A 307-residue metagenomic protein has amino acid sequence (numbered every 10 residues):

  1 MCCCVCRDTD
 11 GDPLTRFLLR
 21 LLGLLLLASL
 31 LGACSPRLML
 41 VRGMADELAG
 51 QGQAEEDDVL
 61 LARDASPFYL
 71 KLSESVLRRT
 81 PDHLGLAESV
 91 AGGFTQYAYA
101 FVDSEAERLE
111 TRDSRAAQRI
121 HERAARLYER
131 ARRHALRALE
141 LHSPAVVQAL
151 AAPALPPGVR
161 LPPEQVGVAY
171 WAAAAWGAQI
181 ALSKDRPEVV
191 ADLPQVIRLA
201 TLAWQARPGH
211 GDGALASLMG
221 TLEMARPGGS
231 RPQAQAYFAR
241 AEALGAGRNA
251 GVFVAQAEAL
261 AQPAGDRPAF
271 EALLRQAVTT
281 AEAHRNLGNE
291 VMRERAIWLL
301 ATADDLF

Functional and structural regions predicted by a protein language model:
C2-C6: Cysteine-centered motifs
D8, D12-L22: Bacterial N-terminal signal peptides that target proteins for export
G32-A33: C-terminal motif of bacterial Sec signal peptides marking the signal peptidase cleavage site
G43-S75, R79-T80, G93-Q205, L215-R248 (+2 more regions): Short coil/linker segments at helix-helix boundaries
E164, R226-G229, Q262-F270, W298-F307: Alpha-helical linker/edge segments of TPR/alpha-solenoid repeat scaffolds and analogous pre-/post-domain helices
H210-A214: Short, structured loop/turn "capping" segments at alpha-beta junctions
